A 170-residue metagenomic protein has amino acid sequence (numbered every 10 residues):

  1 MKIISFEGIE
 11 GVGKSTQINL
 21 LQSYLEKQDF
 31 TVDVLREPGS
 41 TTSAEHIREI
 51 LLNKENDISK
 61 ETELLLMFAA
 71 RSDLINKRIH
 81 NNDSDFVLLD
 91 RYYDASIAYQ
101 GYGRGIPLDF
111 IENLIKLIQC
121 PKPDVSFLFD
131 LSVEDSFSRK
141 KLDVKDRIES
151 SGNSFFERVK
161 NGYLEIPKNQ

Functional and structural regions predicted by a protein language model:
I3: Walker A (P-loop) ATP-phosphate-binding motif of ABC ATPase nucleotide-binding domains
F6: Hydrophobic anchor at the beta1->P-loop junction of P-loop NTPases
G11: Walker A (P-loop) phosphate-binding loop of P-loop NTPases
K14: Conserved lysine of the Walker
Q17, L21: Hydrophobic positions on the alpha1 helix immediately C-terminal to the Walker A/P-loop
F30-Q119: ATP-dependent small-molecule kinase phosphotransfer cores that center on conserved nucleotide phosphate-binding segments
I50, R139-K145, I166-N169: Conserved AAA+ ATPase "sensor/coupling" helix adjacent to the nucleotide-binding pocket
A98-N161: A glycine- and Lys/Arg-enriched "phosphate-lid" helix/loop adjacent to the NTP-binding pocket of small-molecule kinases
